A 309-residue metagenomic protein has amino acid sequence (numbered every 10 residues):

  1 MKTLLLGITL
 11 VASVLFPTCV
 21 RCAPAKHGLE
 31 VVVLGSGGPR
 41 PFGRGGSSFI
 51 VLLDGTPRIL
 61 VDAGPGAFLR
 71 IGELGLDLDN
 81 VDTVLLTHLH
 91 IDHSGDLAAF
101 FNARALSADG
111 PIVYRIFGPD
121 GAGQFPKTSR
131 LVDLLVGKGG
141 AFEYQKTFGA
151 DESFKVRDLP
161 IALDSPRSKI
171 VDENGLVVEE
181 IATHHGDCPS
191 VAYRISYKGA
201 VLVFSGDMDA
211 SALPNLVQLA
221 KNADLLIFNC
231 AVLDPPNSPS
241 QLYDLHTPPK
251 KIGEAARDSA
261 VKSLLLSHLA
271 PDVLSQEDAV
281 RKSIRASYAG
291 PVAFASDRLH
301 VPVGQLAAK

Functional and structural regions predicted by a protein language model:
L5-L15: Bacterial N-terminal signal peptides
S13, P24, D224, A308-K309: Intrinsic disorder/low-complexity segments
P17-V20: N-terminal signal peptide c-region/cleavage motif recognized by signal peptidases
C22-L202, P214, D278-A308: Binuclear metal-dependent hydrolase catalytic cores
T183, D207-M208: Residue-level structural signal for beta-strand termini and adjacent loop
V201, M208-L299, V303: Cap/insert and terminal regions of metallo-dependent hydrolase folds
